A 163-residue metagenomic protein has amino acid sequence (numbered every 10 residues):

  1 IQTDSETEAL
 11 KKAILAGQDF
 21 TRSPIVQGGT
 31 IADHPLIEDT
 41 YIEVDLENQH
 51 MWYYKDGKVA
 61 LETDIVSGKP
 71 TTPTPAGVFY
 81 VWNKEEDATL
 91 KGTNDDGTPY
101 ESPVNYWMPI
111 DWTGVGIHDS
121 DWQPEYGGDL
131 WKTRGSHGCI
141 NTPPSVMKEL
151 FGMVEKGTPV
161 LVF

Functional and structural regions predicted by a protein language model:
I1-W82, D87, V162-F163: Intrinsically disordered, low-complexity, Pro/Ser/Thr/Asn/Gly/Ala-rich spacer/linker segments adjacent to signal
A76, E85-F163: Exported/periplasmic cell-wall-interacting domains
